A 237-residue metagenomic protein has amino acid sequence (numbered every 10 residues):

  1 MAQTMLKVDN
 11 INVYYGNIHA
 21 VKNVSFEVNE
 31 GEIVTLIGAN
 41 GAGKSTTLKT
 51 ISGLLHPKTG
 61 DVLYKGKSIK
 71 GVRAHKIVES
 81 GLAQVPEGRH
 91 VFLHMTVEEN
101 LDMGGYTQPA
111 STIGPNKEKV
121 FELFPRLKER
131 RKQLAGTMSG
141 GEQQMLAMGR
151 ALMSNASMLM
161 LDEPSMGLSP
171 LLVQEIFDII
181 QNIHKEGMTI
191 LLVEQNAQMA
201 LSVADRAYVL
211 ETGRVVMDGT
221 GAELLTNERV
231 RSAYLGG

Functional and structural regions predicted by a protein language model:
A2-G237: Glycine-rich phosphate-binding loops of nucleotide-dependent enzymes
